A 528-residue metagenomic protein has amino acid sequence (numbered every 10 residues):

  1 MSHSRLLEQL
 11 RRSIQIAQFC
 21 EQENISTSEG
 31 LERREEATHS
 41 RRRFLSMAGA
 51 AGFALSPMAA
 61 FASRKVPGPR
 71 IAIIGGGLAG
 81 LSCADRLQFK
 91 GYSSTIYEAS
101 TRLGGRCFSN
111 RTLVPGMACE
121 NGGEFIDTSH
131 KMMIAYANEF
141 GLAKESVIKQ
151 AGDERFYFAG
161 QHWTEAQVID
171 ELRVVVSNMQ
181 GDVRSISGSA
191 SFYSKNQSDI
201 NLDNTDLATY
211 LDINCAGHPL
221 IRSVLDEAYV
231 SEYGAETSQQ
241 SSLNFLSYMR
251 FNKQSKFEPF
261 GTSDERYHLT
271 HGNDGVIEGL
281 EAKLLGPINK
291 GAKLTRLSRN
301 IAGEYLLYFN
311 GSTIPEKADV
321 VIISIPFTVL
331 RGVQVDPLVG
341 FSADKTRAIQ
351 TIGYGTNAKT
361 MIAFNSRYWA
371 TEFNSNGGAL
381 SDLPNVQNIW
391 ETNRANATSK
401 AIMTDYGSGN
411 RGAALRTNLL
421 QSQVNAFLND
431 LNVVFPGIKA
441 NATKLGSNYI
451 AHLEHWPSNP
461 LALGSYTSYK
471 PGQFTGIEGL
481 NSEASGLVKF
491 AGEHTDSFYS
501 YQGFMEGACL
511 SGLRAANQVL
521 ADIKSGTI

Functional and structural regions predicted by a protein language model:
M1-H39: N-terminal secretory signal peptides
S4, A318, F327-L463: C-terminal segments that line or cap access tunnels to active or ligand-binding sites in enzymes and enzyme-associated
E23-S28, T38, Y193-R296, N300-G303 (+7 more regions): Active-site/ligand-binding neighborhood in enzyme catalytic cores
E36-R64: N-terminal export signals
P69-T95: N-terminal Rossmann-like FAD-binding beta1-loop-alpha1 element of flavoenzymes
Q88-N110: Glycine-rich FAD pyrophosphate-binding loop
V114-S185: Dinucleotide-binding Rossmann-like beta1-alpha1 core, especially the glycine-rich loop that anchors the ADP
S312-V320: Core beta-strand elements of the Rossmann-like FAD/NAD(P) dinucleotide-binding domain in flavoenzyme oxidoreductases
